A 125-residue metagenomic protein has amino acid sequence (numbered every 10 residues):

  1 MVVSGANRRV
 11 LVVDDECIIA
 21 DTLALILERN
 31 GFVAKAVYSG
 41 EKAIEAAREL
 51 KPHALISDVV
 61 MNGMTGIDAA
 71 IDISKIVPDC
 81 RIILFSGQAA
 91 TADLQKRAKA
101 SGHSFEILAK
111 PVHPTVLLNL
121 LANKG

Functional and structural regions predicted by a protein language model:
M1-R9, H113-G125: Non-catalytic signal-transmission and effector/linker regions of two-component phosphorelay proteins
E16, V59-V60: The short loop immediately C-terminal to the conserved phospho-acceptor aspartate in CheY-like receiver
D21-R29: Charged docking surfaces used in two-component/phosphorelay signaling
G31-Y38, A46, L108: Short hydrophobic/Thr-rich beta-strand motif most characteristic of the beta2 strand and flanking loop of CheY-like
Y38-K42, N62-A69: Acidic catalytic/metal-coordinating carboxylates
L50-I56: Active-site beta3 strand of CheY-like receiver
D68, D72, R81, A89-A109 (+1 more regions): Alpha4 helix (beta4-alpha4-beta5 surface) of REC/receiver domains from two-component response regulators
